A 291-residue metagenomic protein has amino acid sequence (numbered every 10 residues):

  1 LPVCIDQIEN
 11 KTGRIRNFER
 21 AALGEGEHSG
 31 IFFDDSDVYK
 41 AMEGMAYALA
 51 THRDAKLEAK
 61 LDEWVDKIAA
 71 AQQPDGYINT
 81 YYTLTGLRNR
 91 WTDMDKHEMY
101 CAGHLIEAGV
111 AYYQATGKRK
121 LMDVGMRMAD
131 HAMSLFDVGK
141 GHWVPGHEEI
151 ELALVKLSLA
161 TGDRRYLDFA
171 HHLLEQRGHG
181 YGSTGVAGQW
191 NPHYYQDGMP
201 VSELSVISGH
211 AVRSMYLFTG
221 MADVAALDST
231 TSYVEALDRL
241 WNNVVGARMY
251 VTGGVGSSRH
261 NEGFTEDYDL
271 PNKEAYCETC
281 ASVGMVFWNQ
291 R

Functional and structural regions predicted by a protein language model:
L1-R291: Glycan-recognition and catalytic cores of secretory/periplasmic carbohydrate-active enzymes
